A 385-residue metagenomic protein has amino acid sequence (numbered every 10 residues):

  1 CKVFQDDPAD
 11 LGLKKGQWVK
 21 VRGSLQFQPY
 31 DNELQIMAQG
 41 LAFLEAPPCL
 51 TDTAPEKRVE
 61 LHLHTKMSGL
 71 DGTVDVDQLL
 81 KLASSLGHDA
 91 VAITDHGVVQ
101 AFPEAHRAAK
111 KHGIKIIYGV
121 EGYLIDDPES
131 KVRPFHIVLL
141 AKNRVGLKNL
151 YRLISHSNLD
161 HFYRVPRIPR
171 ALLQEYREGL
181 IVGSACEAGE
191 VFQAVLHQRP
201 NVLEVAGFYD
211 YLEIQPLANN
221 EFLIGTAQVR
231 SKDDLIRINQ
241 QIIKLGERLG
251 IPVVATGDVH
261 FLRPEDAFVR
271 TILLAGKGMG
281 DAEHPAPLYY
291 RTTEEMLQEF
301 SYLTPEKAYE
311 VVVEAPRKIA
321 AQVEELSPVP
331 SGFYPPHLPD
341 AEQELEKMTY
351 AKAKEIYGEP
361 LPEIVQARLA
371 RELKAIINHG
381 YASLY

Functional and structural regions predicted by a protein language model:
C1-G12, D258: Beta-strand/loop nucleic-acid-binding surfaces
Q5, E121-G122, K277-G278: Short, acidic/turn-prone active-site loops that include or flank metal/cofactor- and phosphate-binding residues
G12-A90, H96-G250, A267-T271, V311-E314 (+1 more regions): Extended substrate/RNA-proximal surfaces in nucleic-acid metabolism proteins
A38-E45, L50-K57, A255, P305-Y385: Non-catalytic structural connector segments
I214-P216, A255-V259, G380: Active-site proximal loops enriched in glycine and acidic residues that flank catalytic Cys/His/Asp and coordinate
I251-E265: Short acidic/histidine-rich active-site segments
V269-D281: Conserved, well-ordered active-site substructure
A282-P285, R291-T304: Short beta-alpha connecting loops at secondary-structure transitions that line or flank enzyme active sites
